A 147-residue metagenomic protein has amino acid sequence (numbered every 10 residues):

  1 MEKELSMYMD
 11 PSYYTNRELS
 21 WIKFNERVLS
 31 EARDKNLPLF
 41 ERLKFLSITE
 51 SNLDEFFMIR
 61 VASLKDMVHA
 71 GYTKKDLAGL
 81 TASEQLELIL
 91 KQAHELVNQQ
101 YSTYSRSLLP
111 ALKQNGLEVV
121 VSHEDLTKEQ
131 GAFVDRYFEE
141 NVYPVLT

Functional and structural regions predicted by a protein language model:
M1-T147: N-terminal localization/anchoring segments of enzymes in phospholipid and broader phosphate metabolism
